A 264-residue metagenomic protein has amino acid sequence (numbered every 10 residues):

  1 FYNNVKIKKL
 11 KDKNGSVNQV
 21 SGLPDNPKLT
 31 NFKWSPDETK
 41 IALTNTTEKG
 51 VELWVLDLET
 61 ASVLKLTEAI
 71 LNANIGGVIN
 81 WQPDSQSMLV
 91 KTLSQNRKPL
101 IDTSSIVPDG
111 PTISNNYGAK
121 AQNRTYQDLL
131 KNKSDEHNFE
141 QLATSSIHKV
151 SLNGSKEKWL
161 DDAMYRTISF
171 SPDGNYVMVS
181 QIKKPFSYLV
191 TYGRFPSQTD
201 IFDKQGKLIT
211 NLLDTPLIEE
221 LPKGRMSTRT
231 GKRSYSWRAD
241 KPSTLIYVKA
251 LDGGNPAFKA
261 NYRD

Functional and structural regions predicted by a protein language model:
F1-D264: Beta-propeller folds
